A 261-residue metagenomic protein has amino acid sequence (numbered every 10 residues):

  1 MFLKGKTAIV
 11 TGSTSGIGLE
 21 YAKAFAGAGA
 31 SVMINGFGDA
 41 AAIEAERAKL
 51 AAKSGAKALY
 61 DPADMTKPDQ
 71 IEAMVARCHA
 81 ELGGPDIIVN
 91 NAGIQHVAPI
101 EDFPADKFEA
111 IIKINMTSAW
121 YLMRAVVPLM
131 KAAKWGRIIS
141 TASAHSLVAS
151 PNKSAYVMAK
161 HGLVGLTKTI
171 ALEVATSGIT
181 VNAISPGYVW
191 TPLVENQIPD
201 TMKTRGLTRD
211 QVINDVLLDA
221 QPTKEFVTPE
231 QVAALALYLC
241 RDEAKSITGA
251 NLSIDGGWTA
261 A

Functional and structural regions predicted by a protein language model:
T7, T14-S15: Conserved glycine-rich cofactor-binding loop
A30-A45: Conserved glycine-rich Rossmann-like NAD(P)H-binding loop of the short-chain dehydrogenase/reductase
P99-I100, P104-I112, L217: Substrate-binding pocket helix/loop in short-chain dehydrogenase/reductase
M123, A159, T167: Active-site helix of classical SDR
P128, L172-E173, K245: Alpha-helical segment proximal to the catalytic Tyr-Lys
S143: Residue(s) in the substrate-gating loop at a strand-loop-helix junction that position the organic substrate next
A175, T180, I247-G249: Short, small/polar-rich loop/turn modules that mediate ligand/substrate recognition or access, typified
